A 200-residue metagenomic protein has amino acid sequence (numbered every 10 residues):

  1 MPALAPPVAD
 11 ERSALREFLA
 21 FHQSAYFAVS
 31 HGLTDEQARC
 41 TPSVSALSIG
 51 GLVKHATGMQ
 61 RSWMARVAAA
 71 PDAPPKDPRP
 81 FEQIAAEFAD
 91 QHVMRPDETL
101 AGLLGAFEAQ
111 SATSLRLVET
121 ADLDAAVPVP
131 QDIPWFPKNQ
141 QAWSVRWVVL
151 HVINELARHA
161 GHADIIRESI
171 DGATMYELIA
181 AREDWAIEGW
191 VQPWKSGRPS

Functional and structural regions predicted by a protein language model:
M1-S13, M59-L117, A126-P134, S169-S200: Short, helix-capping/interhelical loops that line the mouth of catalytic, cofactor-, or ligand-binding pockets
A3-P7, S24-S48, R66, A70-D77 (+1 more regions): Helix-loop segments that flank and shape redox-cofactor active sites
D10-S13, E17, S43, L47 (+3 more regions): Short, solvent-exposed segments of well-ordered alpha helices
R16-H22, R39, S48, E82 (+2 more regions): Generic, ordered loop/turn and secondary-structure boundary motif
L19-Y26, I49-M64, L100, L104-S114 (+1 more regions): Alpha-helical transition-metal enzyme core signature, strongest for iron centers
G32, H55-A56, L117-T120, H151 (+1 more regions): Conserved catalytic core of Hanks-type protein kinase domains
T34, P42, Q60, V118 (+1 more regions): Generic helix-packing signal
W143-A180: A contiguous, mid-protein "functional segment" used to position or interact with cofactors/ions or partner subunits
